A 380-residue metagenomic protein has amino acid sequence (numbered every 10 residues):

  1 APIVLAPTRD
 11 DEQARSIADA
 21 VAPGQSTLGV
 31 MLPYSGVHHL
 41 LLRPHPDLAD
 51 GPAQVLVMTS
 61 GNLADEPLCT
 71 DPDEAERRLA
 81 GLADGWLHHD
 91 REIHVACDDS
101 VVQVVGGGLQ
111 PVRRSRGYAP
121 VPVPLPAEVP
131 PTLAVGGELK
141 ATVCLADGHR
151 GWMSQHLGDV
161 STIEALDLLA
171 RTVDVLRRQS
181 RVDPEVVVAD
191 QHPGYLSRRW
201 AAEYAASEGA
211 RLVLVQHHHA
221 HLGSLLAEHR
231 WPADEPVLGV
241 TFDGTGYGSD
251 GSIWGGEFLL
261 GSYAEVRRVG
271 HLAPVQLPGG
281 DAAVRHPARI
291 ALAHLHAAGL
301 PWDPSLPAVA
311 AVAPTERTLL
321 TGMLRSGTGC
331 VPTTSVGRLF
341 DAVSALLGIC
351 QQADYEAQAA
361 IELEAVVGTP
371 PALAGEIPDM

Functional and structural regions predicted by a protein language model:
A1-M380: Acidic, glycine-enriched active-site microenvironments
